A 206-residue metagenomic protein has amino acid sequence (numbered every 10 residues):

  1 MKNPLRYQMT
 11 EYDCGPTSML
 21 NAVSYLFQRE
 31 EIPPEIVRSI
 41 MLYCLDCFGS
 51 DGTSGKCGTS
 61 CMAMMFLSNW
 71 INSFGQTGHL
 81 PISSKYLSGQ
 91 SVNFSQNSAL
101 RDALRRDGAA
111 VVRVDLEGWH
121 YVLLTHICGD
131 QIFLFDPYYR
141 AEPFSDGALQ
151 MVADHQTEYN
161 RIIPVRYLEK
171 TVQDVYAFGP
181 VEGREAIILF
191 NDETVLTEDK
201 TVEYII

Functional and structural regions predicted by a protein language model:
M1-G89: Cysteine-nucleophile protease catalytic domains, especially the papain-like/related folds used in DUB/UBL proteases
E31-P34, R38, K56-M65, F94-Q96 (+2 more regions): General structural signal for secondary-structure boundaries
I40-C44, A63-L67, A99-L104, Y121 (+1 more regions): Generic hydrophobic, helix-prone segments enriched in Leu/Val/Ile
S54-T59, V92, L116, E185 (+1 more regions): Alpha-helix N-cap/loop-to-helix boundary motif
L67-I71, Q96-L100, Q173-Y176: Intrinsically disordered, low-complexity boundary segments flanking structured domains
L67-I82, V112-I127, L149-N160: Hydrophobic transmembrane alpha-helix bundles
K85-Y139, P143: Active-site-adjacent substructure of cysteine-protease-like catalytic cores
L104-R105, I127-I206: Noncatalytic regulatory segments and standalone regulatory/sensor domains
